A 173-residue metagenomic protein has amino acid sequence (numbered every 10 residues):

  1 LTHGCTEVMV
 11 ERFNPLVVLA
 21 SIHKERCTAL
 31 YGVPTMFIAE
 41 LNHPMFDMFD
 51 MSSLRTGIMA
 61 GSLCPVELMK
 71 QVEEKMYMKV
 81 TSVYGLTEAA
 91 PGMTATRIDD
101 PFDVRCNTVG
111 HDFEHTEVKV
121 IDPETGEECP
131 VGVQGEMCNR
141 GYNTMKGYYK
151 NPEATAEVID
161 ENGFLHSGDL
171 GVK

Functional and structural regions predicted by a protein language model:
L1-E7, L19, K24-G32, L41-V104 (+1 more regions): Gly/Ser/Thr-rich phosphate-binding loop
N14, T35-F37, C64, T144: Alpha-helix capping/helix-boundary segments
I38, K70, N107, E153: Active-site phosphate/pyrophosphate- and oxyanion-stabilizing loops and adjacent acidic/basic residues in soluble
G61, G85, G110, G141 (+1 more regions): Active-site glycine-centered loops adjacent to acidic/histidine catalytic or metal-binding residues that shape
T108-H115, L165: Short coil-to-beta-strand transition motifs
V118-K119, A156: Generic short beta-strand
E127-G132, E136-K173: Conserved ATP-binding/catalytic segment of the ANL
